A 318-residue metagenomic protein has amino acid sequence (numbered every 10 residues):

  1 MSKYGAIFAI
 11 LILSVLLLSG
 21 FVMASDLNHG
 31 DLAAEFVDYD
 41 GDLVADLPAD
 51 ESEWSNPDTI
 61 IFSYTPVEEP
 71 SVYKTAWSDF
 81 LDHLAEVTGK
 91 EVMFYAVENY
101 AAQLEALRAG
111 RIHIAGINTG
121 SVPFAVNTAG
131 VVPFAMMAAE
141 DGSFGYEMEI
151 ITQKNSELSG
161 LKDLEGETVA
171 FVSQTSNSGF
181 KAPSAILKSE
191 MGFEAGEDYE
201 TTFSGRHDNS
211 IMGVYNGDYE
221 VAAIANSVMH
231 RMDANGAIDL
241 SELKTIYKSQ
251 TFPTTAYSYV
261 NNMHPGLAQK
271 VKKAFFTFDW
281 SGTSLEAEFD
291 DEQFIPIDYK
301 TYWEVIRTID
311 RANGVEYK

Functional and structural regions predicted by a protein language model:
S2, S19-A102, A287-K318: N-terminal hydrophobic or amphipathic helices and topogenic motifs
A9-S19: Bacterial N-terminal signal peptides
F62-A85, G120, S143-M212, S227 (+1 more regions): Bilobed "Venus flytrap"/periplasmic-binding protein-like clamshell domains and structurally analogous long
T65-P66, E140-E149, A237-K273, F289-I309: Periplasmic-binding protein-like
E91-E98, G196-R206, K244-Y247: Short beta-strand-to-loop elements that line the ligand-binding cleft of bilobed periplasmic-binding protein-like
A101-A115, T128, K162, H207-S227: Short helices/loops that flank or line small-molecule/ion binding pockets
L104-D163: Acidic, polar ligand-binding/catalytic clefts
T119-A129, P183-S189, G213-N216, E220-L240: A ligand-binding cleft/hinge motif common to bilobed small-molecule-binding domains
